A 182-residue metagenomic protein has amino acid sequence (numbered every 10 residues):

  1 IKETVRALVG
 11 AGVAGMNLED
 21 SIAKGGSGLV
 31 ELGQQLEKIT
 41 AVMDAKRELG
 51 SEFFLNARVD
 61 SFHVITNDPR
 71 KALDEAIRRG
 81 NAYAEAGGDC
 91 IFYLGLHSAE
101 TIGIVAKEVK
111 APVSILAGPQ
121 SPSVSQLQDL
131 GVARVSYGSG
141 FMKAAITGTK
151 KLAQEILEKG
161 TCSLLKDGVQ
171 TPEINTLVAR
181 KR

Functional and structural regions predicted by a protein language model:
I1-Y137, A144-E155, K181: Alpha/beta enzyme core
E52, L94, K159-G168: Flexible, glycine/charged-enriched surface loops at secondary-structure junctions
L165-R182: A short, charged, Gly/Pro-tolerant segment at domain boundaries
